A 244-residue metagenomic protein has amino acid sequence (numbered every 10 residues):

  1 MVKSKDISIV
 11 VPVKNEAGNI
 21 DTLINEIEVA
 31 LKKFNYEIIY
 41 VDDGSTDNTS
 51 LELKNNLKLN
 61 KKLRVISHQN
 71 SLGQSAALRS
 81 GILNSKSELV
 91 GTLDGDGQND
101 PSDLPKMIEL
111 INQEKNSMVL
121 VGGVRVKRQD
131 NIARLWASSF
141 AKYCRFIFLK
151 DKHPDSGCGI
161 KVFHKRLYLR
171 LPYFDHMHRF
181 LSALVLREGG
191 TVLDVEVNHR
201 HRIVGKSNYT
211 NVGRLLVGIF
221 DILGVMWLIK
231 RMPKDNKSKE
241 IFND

Functional and structural regions predicted by a protein language model:
M1-I132, R166, R170, A183-V195 (+1 more regions): Structured catalytic core of nucleotide-sugar glycosyltransferases
M1-K5, K150-D151, F174-D244: Hydrophobic helical membrane-anchoring modules
T22, N99-S102, L135, S139 (+3 more regions): Charged, alpha-helix-enriched surfaces in structured cytosolic catalytic cores of large nucleotide-utilizing machines
L83, R134, K161, H178-R179: Residues that recognize and position ribonucleotide moieties
N112-S156, K161-V162, L167-L169, L223-G224: Short, flexible, basic/aromatic active-site loop/helix in glycosyltransferases
